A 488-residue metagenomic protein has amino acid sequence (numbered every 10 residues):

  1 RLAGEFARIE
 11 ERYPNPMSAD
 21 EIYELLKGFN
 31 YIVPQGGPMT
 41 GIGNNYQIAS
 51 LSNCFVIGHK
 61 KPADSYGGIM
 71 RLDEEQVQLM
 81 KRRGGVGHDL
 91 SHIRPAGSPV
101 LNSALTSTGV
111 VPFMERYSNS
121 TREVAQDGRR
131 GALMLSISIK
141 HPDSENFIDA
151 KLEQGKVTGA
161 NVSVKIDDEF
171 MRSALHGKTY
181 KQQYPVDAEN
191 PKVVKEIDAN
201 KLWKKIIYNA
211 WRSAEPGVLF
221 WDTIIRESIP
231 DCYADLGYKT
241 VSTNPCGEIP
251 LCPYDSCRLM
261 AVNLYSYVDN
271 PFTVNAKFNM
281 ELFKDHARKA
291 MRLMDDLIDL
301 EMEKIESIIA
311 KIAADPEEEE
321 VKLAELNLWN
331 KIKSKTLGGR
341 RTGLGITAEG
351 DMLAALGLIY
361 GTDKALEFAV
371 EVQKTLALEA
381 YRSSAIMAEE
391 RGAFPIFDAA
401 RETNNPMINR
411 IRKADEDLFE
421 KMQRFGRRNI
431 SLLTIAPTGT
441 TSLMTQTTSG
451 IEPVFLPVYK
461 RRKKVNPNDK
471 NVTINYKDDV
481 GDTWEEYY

Functional and structural regions predicted by a protein language model:
R1-Y488: Long, C-terminal-biased catalytic regions of enzyme "large/alpha" subunits
